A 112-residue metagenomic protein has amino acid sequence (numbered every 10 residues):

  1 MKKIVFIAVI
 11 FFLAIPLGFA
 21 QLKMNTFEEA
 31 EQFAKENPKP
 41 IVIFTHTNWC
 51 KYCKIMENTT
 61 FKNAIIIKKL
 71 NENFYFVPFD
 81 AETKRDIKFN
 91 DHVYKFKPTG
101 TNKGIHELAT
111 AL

Functional and structural regions predicted by a protein language model:
M1-L22: Bacterial Sec-dependent N-terminal signal peptides
F12, C50, K84: Surface-exposed, flexible loop/turn segments at secondary-structure boundaries
F19-Q21, I55, K95-G100: Short, flexible loop segments at the rims of nucleotide/cofactor-binding pockets, characterized by
Q21-N37: N-terminal leader/targeting and pre-domain segments
F27-E31, A64-L112: Thioredoxin-like thiol-disulfide oxidoreductase module
N37-K51, F76: Short active-site neighborhood of thiol/selenol oxidoreductases, capturing the structured segment around
T47-F61: Conserved redox-active cysteine motifs that mediate thiol-disulfide chemistry, especially di-cysteine Cys-X(1-2)-Cys
